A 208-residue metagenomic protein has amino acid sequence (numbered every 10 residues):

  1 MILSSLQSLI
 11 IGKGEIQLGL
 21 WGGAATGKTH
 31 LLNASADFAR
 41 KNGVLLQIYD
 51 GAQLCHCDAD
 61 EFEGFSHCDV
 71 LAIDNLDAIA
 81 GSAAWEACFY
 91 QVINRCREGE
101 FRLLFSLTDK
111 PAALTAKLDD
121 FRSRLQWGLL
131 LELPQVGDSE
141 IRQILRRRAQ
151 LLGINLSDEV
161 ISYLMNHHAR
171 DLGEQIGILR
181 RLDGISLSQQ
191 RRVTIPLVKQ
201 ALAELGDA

Functional and structural regions predicted by a protein language model:
M1-Q17: Pre-Walker A (pre-P-loop) alpha-helix and adjacent loop at the N terminus of AAA/AAA+ ATPase modules, a conserved
G14-L32: Walker A/P-loop nucleotide-binding motif
A39-V70, A80-E86: Short glycine-rich substrate-engagement loop in P-loop NTPases that contacts/grips substrate
G64-E86, V92, G99-L107: Conserved P-loop NTPase "ATPase switch" module shared by AAA+ and STAND
P111-Q126: Short regulatory helix/loop adjacent to the ATP-binding pocket of P-loop NTPases
G128-E140: Conserved AAA+ ATPase "SRH/arginine-finger" region at the nucleotide-binding site
S162-N166, G173-L187: C-terminal helical "lid" of AAA+/P-loop NTPase domains
S186-L205: Conserved C-terminal helix/linker of AAA+ ATPases
